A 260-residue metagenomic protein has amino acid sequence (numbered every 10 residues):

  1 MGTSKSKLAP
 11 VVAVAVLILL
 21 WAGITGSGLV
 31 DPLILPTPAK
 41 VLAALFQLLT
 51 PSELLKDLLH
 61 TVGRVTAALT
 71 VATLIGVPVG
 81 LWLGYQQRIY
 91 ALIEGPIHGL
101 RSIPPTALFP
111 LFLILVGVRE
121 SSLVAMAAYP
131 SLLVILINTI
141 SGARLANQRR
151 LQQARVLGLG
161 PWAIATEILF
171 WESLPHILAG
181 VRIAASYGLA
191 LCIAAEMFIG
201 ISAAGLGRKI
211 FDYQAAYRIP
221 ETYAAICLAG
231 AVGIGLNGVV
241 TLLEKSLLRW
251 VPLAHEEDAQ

Functional and structural regions predicted by a protein language model:
G2-T3, S27-T73: Periplasmic/extracellular loop-to-transmembrane helix junction in inner-membrane transport proteins
V12-L17, L55, L59, G63-L83 (+4 more regions): Hydrophobic alpha-helical transmembrane segments of multipass integral membrane proteins, especially permease/channel
K56-R64, I114-I135, E221-A225: Loop-to-helix entry region at the N-terminal start of transmembrane alpha-helices in multi-pass membrane transporters
V77-L113, I137-S141, Q152: Cytoplasmic-entry segments and transmembrane alpha-helices of multi-pass inner-membrane transporters
A125-Y129, W162-A195, V240: Transmembrane alpha-helices
G142-I177, L206: Short cytoplasmic-facing helical segments at TM-TM junctions of multi-pass membrane proteins
L206-E244: Hydrophobic alpha-helical transmembrane segments of polytopic membrane proteins
K245-Q260: Short cytosolic juxtamembrane segments of multi-pass membrane proteins
